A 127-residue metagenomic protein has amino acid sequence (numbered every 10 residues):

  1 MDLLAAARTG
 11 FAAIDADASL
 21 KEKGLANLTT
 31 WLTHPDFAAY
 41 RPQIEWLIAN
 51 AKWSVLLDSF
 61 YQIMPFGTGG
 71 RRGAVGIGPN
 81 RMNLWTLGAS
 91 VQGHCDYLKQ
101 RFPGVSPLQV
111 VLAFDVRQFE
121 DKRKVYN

Functional and structural regions predicted by a protein language model:
M1-S19: Short, small/acidic-rich helices and loops at N termini and domain boundaries of DNA replication/processing enzymes
A13-N127: An N-terminal, well-structured beta->alpha segment
